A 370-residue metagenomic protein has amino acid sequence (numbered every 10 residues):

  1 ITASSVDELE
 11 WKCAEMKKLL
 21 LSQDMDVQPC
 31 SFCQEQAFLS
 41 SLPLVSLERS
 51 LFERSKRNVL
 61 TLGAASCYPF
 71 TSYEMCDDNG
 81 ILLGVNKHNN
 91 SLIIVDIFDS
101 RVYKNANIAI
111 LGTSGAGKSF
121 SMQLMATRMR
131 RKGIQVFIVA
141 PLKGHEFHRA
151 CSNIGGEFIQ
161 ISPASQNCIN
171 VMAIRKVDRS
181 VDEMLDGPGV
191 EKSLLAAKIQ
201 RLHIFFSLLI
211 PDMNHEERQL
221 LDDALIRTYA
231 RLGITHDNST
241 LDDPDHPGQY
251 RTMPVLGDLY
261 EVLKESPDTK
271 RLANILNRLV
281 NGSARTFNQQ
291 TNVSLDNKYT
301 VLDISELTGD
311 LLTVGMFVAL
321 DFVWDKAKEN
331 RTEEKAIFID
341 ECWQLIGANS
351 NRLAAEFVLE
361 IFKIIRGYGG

Functional and structural regions predicted by a protein language model:
I1-A37: Conserved ASCE P-loop ATPase motor domains encompassing nucleic-acid-directed helicases/translocases
I1-L9, T113-A116, S305-T308: A generic structural motif
K12-M16, A106-A109, S121-A126, E146 (+1 more regions): Short, hydrophobic/aromatic alpha-helical segments in well-folded domains
M25-D26, Q36-I93, K143-G144, A150-G156 (+2 more regions): P-loop NTPase motor domains
P69-M125: Active-site-adjacent "gating/activation" loops or surface patches in catalytic cores
N107-A109, F137, V301: Short hydrophobic/aromatic beta-strand immediately N-terminal to the Walker A/P-loop
T127-F137, I154-G156: Post-Walker A helix-loop "phosphate-sensing" segment adjacent to the P-loop in P-loop NTPases
